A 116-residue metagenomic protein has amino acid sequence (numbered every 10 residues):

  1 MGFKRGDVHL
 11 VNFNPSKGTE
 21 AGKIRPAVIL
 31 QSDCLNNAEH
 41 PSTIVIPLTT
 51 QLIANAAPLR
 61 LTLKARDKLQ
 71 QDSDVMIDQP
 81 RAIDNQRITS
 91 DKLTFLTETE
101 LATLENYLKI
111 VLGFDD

Functional and structural regions predicted by a protein language model:
M1, A65-D116: C-terminal terminal-subdomain/extension
N14-G18: Short, charged beta-turn/beta-strand-edge "cap" motif at the junction between a beta-strand and an adjacent loop
E20-I24, V28-A65: Compact nucleic-acid interaction/catalytic patches
